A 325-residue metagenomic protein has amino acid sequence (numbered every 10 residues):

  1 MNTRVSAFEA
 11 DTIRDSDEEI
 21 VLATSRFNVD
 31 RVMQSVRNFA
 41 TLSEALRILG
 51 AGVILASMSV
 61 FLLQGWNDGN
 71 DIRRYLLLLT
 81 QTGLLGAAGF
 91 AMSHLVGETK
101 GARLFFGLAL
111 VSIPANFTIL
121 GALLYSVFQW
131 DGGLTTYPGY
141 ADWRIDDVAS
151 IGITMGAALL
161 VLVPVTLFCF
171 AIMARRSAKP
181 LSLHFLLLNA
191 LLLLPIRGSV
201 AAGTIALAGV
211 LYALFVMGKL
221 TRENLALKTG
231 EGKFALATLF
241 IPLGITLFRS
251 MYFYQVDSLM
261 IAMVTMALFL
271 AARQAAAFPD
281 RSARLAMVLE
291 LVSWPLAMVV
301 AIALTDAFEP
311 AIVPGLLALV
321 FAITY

Functional and structural regions predicted by a protein language model:
M1-E44, P310-L316: Interaction-prone helical segments in low-complexity regions
T24, R47, Q81: Functionally constrained cores in energy, signaling, and assembly domains
R37-R47, D68-I72, T229: Membrane-water interface of alpha-helical transmembrane segments
E44-M58: The first (N-terminal) embedded transmembrane alpha-helix
M58-Y325: Extended, compositionally biased regions that are outside compact catalytic cores
